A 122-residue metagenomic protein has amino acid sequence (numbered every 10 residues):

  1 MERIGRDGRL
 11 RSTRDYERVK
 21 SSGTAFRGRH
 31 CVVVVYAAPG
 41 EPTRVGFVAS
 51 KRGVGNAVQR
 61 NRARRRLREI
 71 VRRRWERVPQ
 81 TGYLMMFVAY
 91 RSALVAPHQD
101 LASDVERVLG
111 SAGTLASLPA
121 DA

Functional and structural regions predicted by a protein language model:
M1-A122: Positively charged, solvent-exposed patches that mediate nucleic-acid binding
